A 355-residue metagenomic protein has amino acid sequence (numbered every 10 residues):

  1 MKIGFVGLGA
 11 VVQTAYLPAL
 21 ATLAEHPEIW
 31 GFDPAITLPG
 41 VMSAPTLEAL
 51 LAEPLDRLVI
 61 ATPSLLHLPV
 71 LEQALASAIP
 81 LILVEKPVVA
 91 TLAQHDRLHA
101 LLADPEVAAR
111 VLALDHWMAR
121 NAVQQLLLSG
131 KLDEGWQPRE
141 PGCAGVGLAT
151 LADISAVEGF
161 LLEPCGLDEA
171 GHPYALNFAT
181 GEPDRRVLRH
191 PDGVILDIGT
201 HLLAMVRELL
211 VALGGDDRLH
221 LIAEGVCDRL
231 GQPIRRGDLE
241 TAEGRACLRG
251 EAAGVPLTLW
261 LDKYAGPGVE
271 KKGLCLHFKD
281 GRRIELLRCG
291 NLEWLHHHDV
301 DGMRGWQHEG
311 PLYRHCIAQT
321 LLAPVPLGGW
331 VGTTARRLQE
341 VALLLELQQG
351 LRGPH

Functional and structural regions predicted by a protein language model:
M1-G40: N-terminal Rossmann-like dinucleotide-binding module
H26-P27, S77-L81, E106-A109: A short helix->loop->beta-strand "cap" motif at the edges of active sites that frequently abuts
E28, L55-L58, D153-I154: Local beta-strand N-terminus motif with an aromatic residue
G40-L83, P87-L101, R120-S129: Beta-loop-alpha module in the N-terminal Rossmann-like domain of NAD(P)-dependent dehydrogenases, especially those
R57-I60, G214, C227, D238-L239 (+1 more regions): C-terminal helix-rich "cap/oligomerization" subdomain common to oxidoreductases
V89-A175: A contiguous active-site-proximal alpha/beta segment in oxidoreductase catalytic domains
F178-P256, D262-G268, A335, A342: Rossmann-like dinucleotide-binding domain that binds NAD(P)(H)
R236-A318: NAD(P)-dinucleotide binding in Rossmann-like oxidoreductases
